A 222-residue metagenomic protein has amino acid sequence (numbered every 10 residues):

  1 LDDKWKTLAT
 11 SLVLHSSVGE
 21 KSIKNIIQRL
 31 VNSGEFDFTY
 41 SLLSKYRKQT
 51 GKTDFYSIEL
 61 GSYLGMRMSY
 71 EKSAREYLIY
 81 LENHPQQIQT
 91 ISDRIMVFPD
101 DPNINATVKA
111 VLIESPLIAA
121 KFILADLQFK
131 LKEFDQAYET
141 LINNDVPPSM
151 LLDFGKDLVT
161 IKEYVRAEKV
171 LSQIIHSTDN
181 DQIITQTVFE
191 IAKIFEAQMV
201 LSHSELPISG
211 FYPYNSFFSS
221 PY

Functional and structural regions predicted by a protein language model:
L1-Y222: Acidic, polar-rich low-complexity tracts and alpha-helical solenoid repeat scaffolds
